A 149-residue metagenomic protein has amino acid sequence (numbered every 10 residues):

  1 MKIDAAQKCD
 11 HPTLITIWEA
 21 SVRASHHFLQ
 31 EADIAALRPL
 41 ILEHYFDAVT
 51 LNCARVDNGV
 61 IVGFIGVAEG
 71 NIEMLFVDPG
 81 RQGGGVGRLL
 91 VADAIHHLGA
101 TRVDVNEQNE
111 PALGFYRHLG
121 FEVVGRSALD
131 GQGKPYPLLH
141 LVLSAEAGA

Functional and structural regions predicted by a protein language model:
K2-T16: A short beta-loop-alpha structural element at the N-terminal edge of CoA-dependent acyl/N-acetyltransferase catalytic
I15-L42, V49: Conserved GNAT-fold acetyl-CoA-binding loop/helix
L42-C53, N71: A short helix-loop-beta-strand connector motif used in the catalytic cores of GNAT acetyltransferases and, in some
T50-G63: Conserved beta-hairpin
I72-Q82, N106: A short, internal acetyl-CoA/4′-phosphopantetheine-binding micro-motif in the GNAT/acyltransferase core
G83-H96, G114, H118: Conserved acetyl-CoA-binding loop-helix of GNAT-fold acetyltransferases
H96-Q108: Conserved GNAT acetyl-CoA-binding A-motif
R117-R126: Conserved acetyl-CoA-binding loop of GNAT-fold acetyltransferases
